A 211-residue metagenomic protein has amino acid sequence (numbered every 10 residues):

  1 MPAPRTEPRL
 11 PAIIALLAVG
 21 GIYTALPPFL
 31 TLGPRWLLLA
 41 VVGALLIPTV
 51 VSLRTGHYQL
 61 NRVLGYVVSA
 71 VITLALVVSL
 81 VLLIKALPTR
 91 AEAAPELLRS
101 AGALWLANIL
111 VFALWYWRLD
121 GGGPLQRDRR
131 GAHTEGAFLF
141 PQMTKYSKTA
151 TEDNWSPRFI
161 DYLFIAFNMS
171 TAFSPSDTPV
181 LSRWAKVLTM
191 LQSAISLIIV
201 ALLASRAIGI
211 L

Functional and structural regions predicted by a protein language model:
M1-A15: N-terminal membrane topogenic signal
P11, L32-L45: Structural signature of hydrophobic alpha-helical transmembrane segments
L16-L30, V50, L82: Membrane-embedded alpha-helical segments in integral membrane proteins
Y23-W36, R54-Y58: Short, hydrophobic transmembrane alpha-helix segments
L60-I72: Cytoplasmic-side transmembrane-helix entry/capping segments in multi-pass membrane proteins
L87-L125: Pore-domain transmembrane helices of cation channels
G121-T178: Membrane-proximal soluble regions of multi-pass membrane proteins
S156-L211: Pore domain of cation channels
